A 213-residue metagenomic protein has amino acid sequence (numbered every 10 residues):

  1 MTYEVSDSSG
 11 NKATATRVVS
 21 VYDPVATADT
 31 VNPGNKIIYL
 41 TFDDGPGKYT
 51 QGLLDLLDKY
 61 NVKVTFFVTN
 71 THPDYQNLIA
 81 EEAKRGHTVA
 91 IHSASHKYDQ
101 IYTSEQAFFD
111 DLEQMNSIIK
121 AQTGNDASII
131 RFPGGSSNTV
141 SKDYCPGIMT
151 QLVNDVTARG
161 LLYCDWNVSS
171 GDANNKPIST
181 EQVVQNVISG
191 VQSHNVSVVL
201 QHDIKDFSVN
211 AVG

Functional and structural regions predicted by a protein language model:
M1-V21: Serine/threonine-rich, repeat-prone extracellular segments and beta-strand-based repeat modules of secreted/surface
Y3-V5, G47, K205: Alpha-helix initiation/capping motif
S8, T16, P24, A28 (+1 more regions): Compositionally biased, intrinsically disordered low-complexity segments
S8-G10, P33, H194: Surface-exposed coil/turn segments at beta-strand junctions on protein surfaces, enriched
Y22-F132: Active-site beta->alpha N-cap acidic-glycine motif
D74, H96-G213: Catalytic domains of cell-wall/extracellular-matrix polysaccharide-remodeling enzymes, centered on de-N-acetylation
